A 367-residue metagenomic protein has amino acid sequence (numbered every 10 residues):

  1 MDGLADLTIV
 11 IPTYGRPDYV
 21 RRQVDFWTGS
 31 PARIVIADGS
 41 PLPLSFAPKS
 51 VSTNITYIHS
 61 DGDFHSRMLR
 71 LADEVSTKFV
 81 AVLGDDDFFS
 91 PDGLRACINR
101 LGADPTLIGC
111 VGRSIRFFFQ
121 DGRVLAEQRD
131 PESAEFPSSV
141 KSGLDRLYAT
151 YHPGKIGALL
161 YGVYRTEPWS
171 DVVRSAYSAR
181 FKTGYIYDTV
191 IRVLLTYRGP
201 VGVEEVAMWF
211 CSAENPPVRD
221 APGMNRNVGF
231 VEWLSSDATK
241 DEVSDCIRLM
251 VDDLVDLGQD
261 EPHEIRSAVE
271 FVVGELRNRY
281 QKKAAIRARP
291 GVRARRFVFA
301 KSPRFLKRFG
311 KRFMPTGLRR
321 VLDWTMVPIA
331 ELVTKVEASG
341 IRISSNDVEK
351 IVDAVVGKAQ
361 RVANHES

Functional and structural regions predicted by a protein language model:
M1-L7, V362-S367: N-terminal intrinsically disordered, low-complexity tails enriched in polar/charged
D2-E232: Nucleotide-sugar donor-binding/catalytic module of glycosyltransferases that assemble extracellular/cell-envelope
A32, Y148-A158, G162, T166-P168 (+3 more regions): C-terminal subregions of glycosyltransferases and related glycan-biosynthesis enzymes
